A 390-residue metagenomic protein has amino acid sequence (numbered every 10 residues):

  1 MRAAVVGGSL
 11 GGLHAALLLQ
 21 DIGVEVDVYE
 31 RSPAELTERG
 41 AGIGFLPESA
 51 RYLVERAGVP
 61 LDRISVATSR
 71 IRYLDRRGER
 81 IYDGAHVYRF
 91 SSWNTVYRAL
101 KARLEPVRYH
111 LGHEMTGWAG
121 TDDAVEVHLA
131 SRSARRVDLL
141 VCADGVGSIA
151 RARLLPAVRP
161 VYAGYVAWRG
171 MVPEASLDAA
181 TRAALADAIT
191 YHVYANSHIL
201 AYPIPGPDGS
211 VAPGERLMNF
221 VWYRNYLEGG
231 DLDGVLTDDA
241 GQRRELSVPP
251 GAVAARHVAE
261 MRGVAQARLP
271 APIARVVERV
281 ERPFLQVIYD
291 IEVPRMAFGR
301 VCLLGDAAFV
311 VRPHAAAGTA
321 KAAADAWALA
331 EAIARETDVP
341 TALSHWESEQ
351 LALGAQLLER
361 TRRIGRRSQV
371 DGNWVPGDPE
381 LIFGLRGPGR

Functional and structural regions predicted by a protein language model:
M1-R2, D233-P250, V258-G263, E331 (+1 more regions): Helical substrate-recognition/capping region of FAD-dependent monooxygenase/halogenase enzymes
A4, G23-V28, S32-E38, G42-G44 (+6 more regions): FAD-dinucleotide binding site
V5-D21, E25, S32, V141-C142 (+4 more regions): Conserved mid-domain beta->alpha element of the FAD-binding
G23, T68, P106-V107, V137-D138 (+1 more regions): Short, well-ordered alpha-helix to beta-strand connector turns
S32-L104, S368: Active-site-adjacent segment of FAD-dependent monooxygenases/related oxidoreductases
V59, E79-R80, V87, R98-V258 (+1 more regions): Conserved FAD-binding catalytic core of PHBH/FMO-like flavoproteins
L232-T237, P272-P283: Short acidic alpha-helical/loop segments enriched in Asp/Glu that coordinate divalent cations
